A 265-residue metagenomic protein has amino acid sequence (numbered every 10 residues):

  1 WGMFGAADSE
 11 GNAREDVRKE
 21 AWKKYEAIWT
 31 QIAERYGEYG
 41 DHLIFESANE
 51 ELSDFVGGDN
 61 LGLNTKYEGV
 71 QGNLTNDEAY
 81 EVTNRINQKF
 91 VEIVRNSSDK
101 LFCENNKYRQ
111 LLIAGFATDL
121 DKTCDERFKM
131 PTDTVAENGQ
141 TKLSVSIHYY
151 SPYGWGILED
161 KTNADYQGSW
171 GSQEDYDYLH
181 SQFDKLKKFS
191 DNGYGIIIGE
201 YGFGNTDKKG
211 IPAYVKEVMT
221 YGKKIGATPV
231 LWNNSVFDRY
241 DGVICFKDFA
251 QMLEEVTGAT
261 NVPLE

Functional and structural regions predicted by a protein language model:
W1-G11: Aromatic-lined carbohydrate-binding surfaces of glycoside hydrolases
G5, L120-D121, T206, R239: Generic structural signal for helix capping and beta-alpha/helix-loop junctions
S9-R14, R18, I28, E38 (+2 more regions): Mature, structured extracellular domains of secreted fungal proteins
R14, R18-Y25, A117, F128 (+3 more regions): Generic hydrophobic, helix-prone segments enriched in Leu/Val/Ile
E15-W22, N76, Y80, S169-L179 (+1 more regions): Flexible, glycine- and charge-enriched loops at secondary-structure boundaries
K19-K161, Q167, D184-F203, K224-I225: Active-site region of glycoside hydrolase catalytic domains
E46-L52, G156-G171, P229, N234-D248: Short secondary-structure transition/capping segments
Q173-L264: Substrate-binding cleft of secreted/luminal carbohydrate-active enzymes
